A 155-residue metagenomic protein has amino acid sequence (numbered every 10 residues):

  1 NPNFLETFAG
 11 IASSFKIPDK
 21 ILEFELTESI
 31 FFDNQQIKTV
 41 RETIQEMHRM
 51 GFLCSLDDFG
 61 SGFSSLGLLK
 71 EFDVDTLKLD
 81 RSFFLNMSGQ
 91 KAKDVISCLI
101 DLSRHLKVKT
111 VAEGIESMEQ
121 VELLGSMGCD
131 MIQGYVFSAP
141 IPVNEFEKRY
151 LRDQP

Functional and structural regions predicted by a protein language model:
P2, S14, I21-Q35, F52-P155: EAL-family c-di-GMP phosphodiesterase catalytic domain
T7-S14, T39-M50, C98: Catalytic-core regions built around general acid/base machinery
